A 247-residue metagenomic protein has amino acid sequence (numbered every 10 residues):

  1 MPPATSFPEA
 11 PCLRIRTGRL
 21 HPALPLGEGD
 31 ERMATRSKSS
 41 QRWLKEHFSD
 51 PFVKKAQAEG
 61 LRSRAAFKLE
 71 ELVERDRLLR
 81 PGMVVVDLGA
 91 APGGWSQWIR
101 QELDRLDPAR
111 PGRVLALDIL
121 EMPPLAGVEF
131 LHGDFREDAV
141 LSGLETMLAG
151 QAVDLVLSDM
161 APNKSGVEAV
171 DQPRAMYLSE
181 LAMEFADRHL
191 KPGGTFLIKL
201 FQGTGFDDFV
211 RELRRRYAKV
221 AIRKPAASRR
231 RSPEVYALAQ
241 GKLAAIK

Functional and structural regions predicted by a protein language model:
R32-P81: Class I SAM-dependent methyltransferase Rossmann-like catalytic core, especially the SAM/SAH-binding loop
P81-A91: Conserved class I S-adenosyl-L-methionine
M83, G112, G194: Glycine-centered, small-residue-biased loops immediately flanking beta-strands in adenine/cofactor-binding cores
P92-L106: Conserved SAM-binding loop of SAM-dependent methyltransferases across substrates and taxa, primarily the Class I
I119-A152, N163: S-adenosyl-L-methionine
M176-P192: A short glycine-rich, Lys/Arg-flanked "PGG" loop and its adjoining helix->strand segment in the class I
G193-L200: Conserved beta-strand signature within the Rossmann-like core of class I S-adenosyl-L-methionine
Q202-K247: Class I S-adenosyl-L-methionine
